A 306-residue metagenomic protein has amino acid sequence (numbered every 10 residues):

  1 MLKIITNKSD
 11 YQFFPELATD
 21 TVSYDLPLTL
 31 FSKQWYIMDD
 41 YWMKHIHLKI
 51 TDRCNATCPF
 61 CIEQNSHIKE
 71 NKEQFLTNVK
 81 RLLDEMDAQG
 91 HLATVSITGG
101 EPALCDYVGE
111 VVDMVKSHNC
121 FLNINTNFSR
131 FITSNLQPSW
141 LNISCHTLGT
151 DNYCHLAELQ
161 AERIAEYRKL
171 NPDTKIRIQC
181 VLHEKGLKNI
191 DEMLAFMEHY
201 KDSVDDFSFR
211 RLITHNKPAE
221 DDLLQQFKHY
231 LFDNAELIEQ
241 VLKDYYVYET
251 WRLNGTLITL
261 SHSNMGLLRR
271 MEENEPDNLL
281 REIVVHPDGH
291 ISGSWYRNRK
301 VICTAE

Functional and structural regions predicted by a protein language model:
M1-Y36, R269-E306: Flexible mid-to-C-terminal extensions adjoining Fe-S/redox cofactors in radical SAM and related proteins
P15, D20-T77: Canonical Radical SAM [4Fe-4S] cluster-binding loop centered on the CxxxCxxC motif and its immediate flanking residues
K44, V247, L279-R281: Residue-level marker for the onset of beta-strands and adjacent loop->beta junctions in well-ordered domains
S66, R130, T214: Positions that flank functional sites
E70, T150-E275, P287, S292 (+2 more regions): Radical SAM enzyme [4Fe-4S]-AdoMet core and its adjacent flexible, acidic and glycine-rich loops/tails across
L76-I97, C105-M197, S203-D205: Radical SAM/AdoMet-radical enzyme domain recognition
